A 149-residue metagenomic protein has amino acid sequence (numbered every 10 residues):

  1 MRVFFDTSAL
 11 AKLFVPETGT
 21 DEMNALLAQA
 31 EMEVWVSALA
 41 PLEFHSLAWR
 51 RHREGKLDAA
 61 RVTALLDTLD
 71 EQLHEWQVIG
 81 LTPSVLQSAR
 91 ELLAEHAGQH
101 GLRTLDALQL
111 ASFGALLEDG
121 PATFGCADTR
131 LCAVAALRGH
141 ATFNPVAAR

Functional and structural regions predicted by a protein language model:
M1-A40, R51-A64: Short, well-structured N-terminal submotif of metal-dependent ribonuclease cores
R2, G114-R149: Acidic, PIN/NYN-like endoribonuclease modules and their adjacent C-terminal/linker elements
L13-F14, L47, V134: Residues that scaffold the ATP/ADP-binding catalytic core of kinase and kinase-like folds
M32-E33, L65-E75, T129-H140: Short, mixed-charge aromatic SLiMs
F44: Entry/capping segment at the start of metal-dependent catalytic domains with acidic active-site entry clusters
R50, E54-P83: Helix-adjacent hinge/juxtasegments
W76-R130: Active-site neighborhoods of divalent-metal-dependent phosphate/nucleic-acid chemistry enzymes
